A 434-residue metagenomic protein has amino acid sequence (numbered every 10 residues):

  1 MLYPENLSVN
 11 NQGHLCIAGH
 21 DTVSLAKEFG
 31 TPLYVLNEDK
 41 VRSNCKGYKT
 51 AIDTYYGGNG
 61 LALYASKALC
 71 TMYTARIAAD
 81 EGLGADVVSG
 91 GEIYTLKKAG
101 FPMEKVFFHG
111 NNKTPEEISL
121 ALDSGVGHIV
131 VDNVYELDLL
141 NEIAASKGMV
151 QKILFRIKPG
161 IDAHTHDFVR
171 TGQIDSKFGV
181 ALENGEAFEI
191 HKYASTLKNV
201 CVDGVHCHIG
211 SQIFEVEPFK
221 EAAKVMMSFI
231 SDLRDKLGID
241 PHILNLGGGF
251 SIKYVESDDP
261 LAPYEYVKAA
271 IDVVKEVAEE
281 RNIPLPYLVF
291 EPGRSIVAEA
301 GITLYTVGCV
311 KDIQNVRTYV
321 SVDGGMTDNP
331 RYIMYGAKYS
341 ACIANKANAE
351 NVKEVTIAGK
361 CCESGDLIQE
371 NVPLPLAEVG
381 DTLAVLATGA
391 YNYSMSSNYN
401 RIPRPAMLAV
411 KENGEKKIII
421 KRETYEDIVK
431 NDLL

Functional and structural regions predicted by a protein language model:
M1-K152, F188, K192-L197, C201 (+3 more regions): A charged N-terminal "starter" segment
D21, N37-K40, N44, Y48 (+21 more regions): General structural feature for long, well-ordered alpha-helical segments within catalytic domains of soluble enzymes
L61-L63, G82-G84, M103-F107, H128 (+7 more regions): Structural preference for beta-strand elements that scaffold enzyme active sites
A65-T71, G90-G91, N111-K113, D132-V134 (+7 more regions): Active-site beta-loop-alpha junctions enriched in small/polar residues
A75, K98, I118-D123, L140-I143 (+6 more regions): Short acidic, glycine/serine/threonine-rich loops at helix termini
K98-F101, L122-D123, A145-G148, R170-G172 (+8 more regions): Solvent-exposed alpha-helices and their adjacent loops that cap or buttress functional pockets in soluble metabolic
G160-C309, I402: Active-site loop/helix belt of alpha/beta enzymes
I283-L434: Charged (often Lys/Glu-rich) extended helix/loop segments that serve as interaction or gating elements
